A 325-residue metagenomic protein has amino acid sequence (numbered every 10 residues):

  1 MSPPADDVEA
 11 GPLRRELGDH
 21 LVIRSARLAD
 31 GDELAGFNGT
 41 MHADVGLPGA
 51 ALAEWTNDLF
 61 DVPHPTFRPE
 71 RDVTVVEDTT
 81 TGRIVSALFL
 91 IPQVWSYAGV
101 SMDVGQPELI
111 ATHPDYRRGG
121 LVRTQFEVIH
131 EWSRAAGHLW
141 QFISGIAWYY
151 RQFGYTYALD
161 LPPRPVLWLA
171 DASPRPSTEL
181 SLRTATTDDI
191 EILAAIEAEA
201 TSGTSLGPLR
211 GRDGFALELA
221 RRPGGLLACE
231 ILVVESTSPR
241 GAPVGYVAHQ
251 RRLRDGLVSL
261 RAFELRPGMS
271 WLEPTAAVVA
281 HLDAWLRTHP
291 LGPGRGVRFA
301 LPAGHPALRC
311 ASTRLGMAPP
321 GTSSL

Functional and structural regions predicted by a protein language model:
M1-D32, G36-G46, T56, E77 (+2 more regions): Intrinsically disordered, low-complexity, positively biased terminal segments
A26, D61, V75-E77, V85-Q93 (+2 more regions): Hydrophobic alpha-helical bundles that form the membrane domains of multi-pass transporters
L59-S86, Q106, L219-V233: A short helix-loop-beta-strand connector motif used in the catalytic cores of GNAT acetyltransferases and, in some
V75, G82-Q93, Q106, A111 (+2 more regions): Conserved beta-strand in the GNAT
P107, Q141-S144, V297-F299: Conserved hydrophobic beta-strand within the GNAT/NAT acetyltransferase core sheet that lines the active-site cleft
P107, T112, R118-E131, S270-W285: Conserved acetyl-CoA-binding loop-helix of GNAT-fold acetyltransferases
R134-L139, S144-R164, A303-T322: Conserved active-site alpha-helix within GNAT-family acetyltransferase domains
P162-L180, E197: Contiguous, non-catalytic segments that form substrate-binding/exosite surfaces or channel walls
